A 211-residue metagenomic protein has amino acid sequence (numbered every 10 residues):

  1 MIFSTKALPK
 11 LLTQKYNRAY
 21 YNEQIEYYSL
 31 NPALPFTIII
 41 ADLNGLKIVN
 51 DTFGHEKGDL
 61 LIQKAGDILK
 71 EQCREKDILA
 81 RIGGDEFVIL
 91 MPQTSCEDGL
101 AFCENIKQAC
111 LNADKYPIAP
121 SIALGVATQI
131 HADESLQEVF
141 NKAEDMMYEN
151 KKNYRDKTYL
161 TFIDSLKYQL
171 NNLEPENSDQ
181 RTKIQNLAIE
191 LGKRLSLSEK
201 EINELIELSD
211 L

Functional and structural regions predicted by a protein language model:
L8, T13-T37, N44-R74, A80-G84 (+4 more regions): Conserved long alpha-helical elements within nucleotide-processing catalytic cores of c-di-GMP signaling and class III
N17, G58, I62, G99 (+5 more regions): The cytosolic transmitter module of two-component sensor histidine kinases
T37, L90-P92, A109, Y116-M146: A short glycine-enriched loop-to-beta-strand structural element that forms part of the catalytic core of nucleotide
G66-D67, D98-P117, L191: Alpha-helical scaffold within the catalytic cores of cyclic-nucleotide enzymes
A143-L211: Acidic/His-rich, divalent-metal-binding segments that scaffold phosphate/diphosphate chemistry
